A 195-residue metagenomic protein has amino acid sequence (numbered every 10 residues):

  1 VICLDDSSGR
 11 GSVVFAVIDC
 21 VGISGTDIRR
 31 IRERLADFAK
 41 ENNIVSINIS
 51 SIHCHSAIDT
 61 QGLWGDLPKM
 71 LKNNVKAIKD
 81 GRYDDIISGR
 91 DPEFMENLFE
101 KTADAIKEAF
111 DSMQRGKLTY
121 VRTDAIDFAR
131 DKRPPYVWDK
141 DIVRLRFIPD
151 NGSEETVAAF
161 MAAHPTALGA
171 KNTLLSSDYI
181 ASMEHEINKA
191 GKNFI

Functional and structural regions predicted by a protein language model:
V1-I195: Conserved beta-alpha junction segments in alpha/beta enzyme cores
